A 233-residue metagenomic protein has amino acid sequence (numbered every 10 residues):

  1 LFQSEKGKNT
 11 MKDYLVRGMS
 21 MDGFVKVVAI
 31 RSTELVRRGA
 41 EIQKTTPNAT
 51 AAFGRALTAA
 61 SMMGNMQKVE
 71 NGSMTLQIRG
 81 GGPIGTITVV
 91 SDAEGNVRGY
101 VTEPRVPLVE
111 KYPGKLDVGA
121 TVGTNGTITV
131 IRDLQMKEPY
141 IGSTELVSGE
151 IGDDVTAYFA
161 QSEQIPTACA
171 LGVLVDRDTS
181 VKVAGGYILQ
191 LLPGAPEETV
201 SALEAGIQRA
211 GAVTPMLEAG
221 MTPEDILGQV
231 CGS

Functional and structural regions predicted by a protein language model:
L1: Contiguous, function-dense segments enriched for cysteine-driven chemistry and partner/ligand-binding capacity
S4-G232: Interaction interfaces in information-processing and related assembly proteins
